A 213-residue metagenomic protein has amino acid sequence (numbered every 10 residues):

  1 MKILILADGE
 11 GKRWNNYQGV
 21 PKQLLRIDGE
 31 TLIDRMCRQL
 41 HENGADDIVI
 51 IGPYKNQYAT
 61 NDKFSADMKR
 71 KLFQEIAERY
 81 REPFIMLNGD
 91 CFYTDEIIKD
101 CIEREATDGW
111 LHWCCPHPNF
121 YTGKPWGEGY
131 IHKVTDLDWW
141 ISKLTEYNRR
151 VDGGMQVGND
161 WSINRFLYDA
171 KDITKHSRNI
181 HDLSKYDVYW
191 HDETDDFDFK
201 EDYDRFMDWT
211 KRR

Functional and structural regions predicted by a protein language model:
M1-Q18: N-terminal nucleotide-binding beta1-loop-alpha1 segment
K2, D46-I48, P83: Residues at the starts of beta-strands that form the adenosine-phosphate
E10, I50-N56: Short, polar loop motifs at secondary-structure junctions
G19-R35: Short catalytic helix/loop segments, enriched in acidic residues and glycine and frequently bearing histidine
E30-D47, E75: A short, N-terminal amphipathic alpha-helix
K55-L87, F92-E96: Short phosphate-binding loop-to-helix
Y93-H191: Conserved core of the sugar-phosphate nucleotidyltransferase
L183-R213: C-terminal catalytic/acceptor-binding lobe
